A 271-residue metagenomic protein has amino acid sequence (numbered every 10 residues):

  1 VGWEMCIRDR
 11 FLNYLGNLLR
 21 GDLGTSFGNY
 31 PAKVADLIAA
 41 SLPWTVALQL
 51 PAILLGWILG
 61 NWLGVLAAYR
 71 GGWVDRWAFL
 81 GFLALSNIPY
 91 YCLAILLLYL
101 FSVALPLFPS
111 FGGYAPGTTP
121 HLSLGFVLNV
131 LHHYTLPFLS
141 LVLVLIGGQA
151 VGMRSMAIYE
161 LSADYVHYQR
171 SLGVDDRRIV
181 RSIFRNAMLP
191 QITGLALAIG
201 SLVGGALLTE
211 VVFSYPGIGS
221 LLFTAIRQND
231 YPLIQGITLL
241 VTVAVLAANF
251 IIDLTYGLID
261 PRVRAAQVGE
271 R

Functional and structural regions predicted by a protein language model:
V1-R8, L105-V127: Hydrophobic alpha-helical transmembrane segments of membrane transport/permease proteins and related membrane-embedded
W3-N61: An internal, D/E-rich "acidic patch" concept
N13-G16, G81-G112, H133, S140-L145: Membrane-water interface segments at the C-terminal ends of transmembrane alpha-helices in multi-pass inner-membrane
G21, T25, L105-G112, L139 (+2 more regions): Flexible, active-site-adjacent loop/turn segments at secondary-structure boundaries
G28-A32, G112-G113, V268: Short capping/connector residues at structural and topological boundaries
I38, L42-V74, Y90, P120-R271: Alpha-helical transmembrane segments of integral membrane proteins, especially multi-pass inner/plasma-membrane
D75-L80: Membrane-interfacial entry segments at the cytosolic side of transmembrane helices
